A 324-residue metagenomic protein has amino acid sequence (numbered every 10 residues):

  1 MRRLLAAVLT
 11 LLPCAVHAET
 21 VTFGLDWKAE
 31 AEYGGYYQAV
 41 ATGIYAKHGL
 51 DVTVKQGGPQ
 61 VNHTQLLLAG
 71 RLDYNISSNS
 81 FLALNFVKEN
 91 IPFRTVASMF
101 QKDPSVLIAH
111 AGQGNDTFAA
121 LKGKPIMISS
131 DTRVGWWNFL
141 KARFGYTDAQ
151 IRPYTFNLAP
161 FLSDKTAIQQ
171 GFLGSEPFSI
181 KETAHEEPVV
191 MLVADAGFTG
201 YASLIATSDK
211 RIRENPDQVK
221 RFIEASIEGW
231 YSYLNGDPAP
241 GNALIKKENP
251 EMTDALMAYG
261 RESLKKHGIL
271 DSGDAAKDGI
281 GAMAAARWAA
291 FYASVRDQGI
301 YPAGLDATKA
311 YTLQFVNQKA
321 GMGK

Functional and structural regions predicted by a protein language model:
M1-L4: Positively charged n-region of N-terminal signal peptides that target proteins for export
P13-A15: N-terminal signal peptide c-region/cleavage motif recognized by signal peptidases
E19, N85-V96, D148, S163-T166 (+3 more regions): Ligand-binding "clamshell"
T20-Y154, L158-S163, A167-G174, T199: Short, glycine-/small- and polar/acidic-enriched structural segments that line small-molecule recognition paths
V40-G43, H48-G49, R71, I76-N79 (+10 more regions): Sec/Tat-exported extracytoplasmic proteins
M99-I108, H185-I212, I223, R261 (+2 more regions): Periplasmic-binding protein-like
R213-Q298: Secondary-structure end/capping motifs
A285-K324: Conserved C-terminal helix/tail region of periplasmic/extracytoplasmic solute-binding proteins
